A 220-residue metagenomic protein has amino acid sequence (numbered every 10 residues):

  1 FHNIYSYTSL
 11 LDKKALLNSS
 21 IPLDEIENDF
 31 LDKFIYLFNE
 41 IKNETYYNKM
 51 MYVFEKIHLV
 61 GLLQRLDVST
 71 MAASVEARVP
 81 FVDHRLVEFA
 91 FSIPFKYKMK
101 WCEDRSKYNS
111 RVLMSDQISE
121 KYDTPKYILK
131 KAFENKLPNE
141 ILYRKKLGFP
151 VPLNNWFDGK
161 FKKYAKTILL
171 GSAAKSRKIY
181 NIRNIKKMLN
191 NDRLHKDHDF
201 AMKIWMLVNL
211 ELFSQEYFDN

Functional and structural regions predicted by a protein language model:
F1-N220: Adenosyl-5′-phosphate
